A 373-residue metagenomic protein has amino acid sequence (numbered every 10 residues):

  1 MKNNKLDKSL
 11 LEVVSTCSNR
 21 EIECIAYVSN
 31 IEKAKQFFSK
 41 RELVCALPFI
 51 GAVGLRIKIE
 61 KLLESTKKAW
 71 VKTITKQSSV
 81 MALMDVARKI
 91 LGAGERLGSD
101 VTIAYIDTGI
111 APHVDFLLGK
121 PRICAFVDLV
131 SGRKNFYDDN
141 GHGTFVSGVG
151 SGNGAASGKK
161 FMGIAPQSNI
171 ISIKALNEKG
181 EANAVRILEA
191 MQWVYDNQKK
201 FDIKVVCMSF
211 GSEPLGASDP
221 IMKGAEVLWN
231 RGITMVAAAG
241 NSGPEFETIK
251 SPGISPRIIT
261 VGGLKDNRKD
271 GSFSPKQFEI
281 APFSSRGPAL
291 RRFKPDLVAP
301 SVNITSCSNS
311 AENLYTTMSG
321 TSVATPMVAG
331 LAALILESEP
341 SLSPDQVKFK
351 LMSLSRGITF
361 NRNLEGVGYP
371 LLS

Functional and structural regions predicted by a protein language model:
M1-V14, E23-R96: Autoinhibitory propeptides
T75, I171, T234-A237, T260-V261 (+2 more regions): Structural detector of well-ordered beta-strand residues that form the stable sheet scaffold of enzyme domains
V80-M81, G109-A111, L129-V130, A156 (+6 more regions): Solvent-exposed loop/turn segments at secondary-structure junctions within structured extracellular/periplasmic domains
I90-G92, G158-K160, I221-A225, E245-I249 (+1 more regions): Short beta-alpha junctions and helix-cap segments that line functional grooves
G94-I103, G109-C124, K134-V185, F201-K204 (+5 more regions): Subtilisin-like serine protease catalytic core
F145-V149, E189, P326-L334: Short amphipathic alpha-helical face segments that pack within enzyme cores and frequently flank/anchor catalytic
A175-R257, R268, A289-R292, N309-T325: Substrate-binding/access-modulating region of protease and related hydrolase catalytic domains
G253-E337, S341: Extracellular S/T/G-rich loop segment that most often corresponds to the catalytic His/Ser-adjacent loop
